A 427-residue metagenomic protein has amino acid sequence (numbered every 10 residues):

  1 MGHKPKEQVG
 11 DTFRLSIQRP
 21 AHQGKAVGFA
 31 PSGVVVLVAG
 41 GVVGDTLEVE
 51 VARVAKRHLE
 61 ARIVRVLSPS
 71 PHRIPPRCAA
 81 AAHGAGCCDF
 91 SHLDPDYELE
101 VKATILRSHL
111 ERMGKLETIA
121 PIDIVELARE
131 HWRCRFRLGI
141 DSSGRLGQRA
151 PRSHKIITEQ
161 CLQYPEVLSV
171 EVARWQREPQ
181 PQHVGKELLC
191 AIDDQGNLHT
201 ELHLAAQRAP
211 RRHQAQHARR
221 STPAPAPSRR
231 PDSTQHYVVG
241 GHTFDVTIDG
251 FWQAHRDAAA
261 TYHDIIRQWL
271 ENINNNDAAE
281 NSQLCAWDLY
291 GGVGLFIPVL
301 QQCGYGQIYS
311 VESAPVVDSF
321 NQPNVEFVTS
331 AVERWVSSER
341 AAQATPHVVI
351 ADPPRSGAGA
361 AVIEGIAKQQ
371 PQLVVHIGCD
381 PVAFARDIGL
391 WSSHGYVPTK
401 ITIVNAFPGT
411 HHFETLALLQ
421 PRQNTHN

Functional and structural regions predicted by a protein language model:
M1-H3, T425-N427: Short, Lys/Arg-enriched, disordered terminal segments
G2-A351, S356-E364, Q370: Accessory RNA-recognition modules of RNA-modification enzymes
V54-K56, P381-V382, Q423: Conserved nucleotide-binding/hydrolysis micro-motifs of P-loop NTPases
R65, I403, P421: Active-site donor-binding loop signature of nucleotide-sugar glycosyltransferases
R135, H412-A417: Short hydrophobic/aromatic beta-strand or adjacent loop that forms the aromatic wall/cage of a ligand/substrate-binding
A331-F413, H426: S-adenosylmethionine
L416-N424: Conserved beta strand-loop-helix elements of the APE1-like EEP
